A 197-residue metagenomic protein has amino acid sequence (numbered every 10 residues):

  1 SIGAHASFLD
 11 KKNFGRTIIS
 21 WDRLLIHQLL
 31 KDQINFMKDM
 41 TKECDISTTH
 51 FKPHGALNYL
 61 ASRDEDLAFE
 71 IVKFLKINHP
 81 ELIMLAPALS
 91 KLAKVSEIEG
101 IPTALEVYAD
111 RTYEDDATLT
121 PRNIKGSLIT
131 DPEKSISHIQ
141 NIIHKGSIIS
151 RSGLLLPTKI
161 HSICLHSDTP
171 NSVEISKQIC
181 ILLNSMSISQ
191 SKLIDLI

Functional and structural regions predicted by a protein language model:
I2-A6, T49-P53, M84-A86, T103-V107 (+2 more regions): Hydrophobic faces of well-ordered beta-strands that scaffold small-molecule active sites in alpha/beta enzyme cores
K11-P53: Glycine/small-residue-rich loop that forms an oxyanion/phosphate-binding "nest" at active or ligand-binding sites
K12-H27, A61, T118-T130: Glycine-rich tight-turn/loop motif centered on a GG-T
T41-T49, S147-K159, S189-L196: Flexible, glycine/charged-enriched surface loops at secondary-structure junctions
L60, H79-A88: Catalytic beta/alpha-barrel core
D64-E70: Charged helix-capping and loop-helix junction motifs
L82, E174-I197: C-terminal domain-boundary segment and adjacent tail
L89-S147: Active-site rim beta-loop-alpha module in soluble metabolic enzymes
